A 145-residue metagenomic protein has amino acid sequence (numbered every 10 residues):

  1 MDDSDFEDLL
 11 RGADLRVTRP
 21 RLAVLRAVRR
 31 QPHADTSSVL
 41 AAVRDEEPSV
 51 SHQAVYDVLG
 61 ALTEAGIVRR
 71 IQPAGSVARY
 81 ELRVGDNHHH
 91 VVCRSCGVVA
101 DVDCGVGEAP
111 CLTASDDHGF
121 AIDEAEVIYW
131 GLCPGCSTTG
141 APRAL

Functional and structural regions predicted by a protein language model:
D2-A13: Short, Lys/Arg-enriched N-terminal segment that forms or immediately precedes the first helix of a structured domain
V17-R19, R30-D35: Short capping segments at the starts of secondary-structure elements
L22-A27: Pre-recognition alpha-helix immediately N-terminal to the DNA-recognition helix within helix-turn-helix or winged-helix
A34-V43: Short acidic, hydrophobic short linear motifs in intrinsically disordered regions
V55-A65: Basic amphipathic alpha-helical segments that dock to polyanions
A65-L145: Non-DNA-binding regulatory cores of transcription-related proteins, predominantly C-terminal effector-binding
